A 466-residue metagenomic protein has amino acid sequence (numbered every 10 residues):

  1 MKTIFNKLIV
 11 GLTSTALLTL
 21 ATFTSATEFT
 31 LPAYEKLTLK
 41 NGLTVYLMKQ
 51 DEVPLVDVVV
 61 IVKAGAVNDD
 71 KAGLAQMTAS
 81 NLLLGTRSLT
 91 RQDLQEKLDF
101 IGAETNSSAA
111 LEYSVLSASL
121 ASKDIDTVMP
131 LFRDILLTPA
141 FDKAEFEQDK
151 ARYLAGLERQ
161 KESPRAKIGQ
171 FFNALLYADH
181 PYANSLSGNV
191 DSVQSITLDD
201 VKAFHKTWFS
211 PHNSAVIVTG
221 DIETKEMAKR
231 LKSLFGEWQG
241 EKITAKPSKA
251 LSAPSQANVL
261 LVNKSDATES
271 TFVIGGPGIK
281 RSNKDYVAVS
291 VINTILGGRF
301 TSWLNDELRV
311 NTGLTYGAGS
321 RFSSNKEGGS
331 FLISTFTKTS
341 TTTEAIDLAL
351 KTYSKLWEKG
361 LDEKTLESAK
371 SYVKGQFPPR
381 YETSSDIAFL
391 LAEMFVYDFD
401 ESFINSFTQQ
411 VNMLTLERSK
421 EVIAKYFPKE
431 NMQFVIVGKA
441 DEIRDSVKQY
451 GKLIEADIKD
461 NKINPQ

Functional and structural regions predicted by a protein language model:
M1-K7: Positively charged n-region of N-terminal signal peptides that target proteins for export
V10-A21: Bacterial N-terminal signal peptides
F23-E96, F100, E104, S117-L120 (+3 more regions): His/Glu-rich zincin catalytic helix
Y46-M48, V53-S80, R91-L137, K150 (+8 more regions): M16 family metallopeptidases and their MPP-like homologs
F146: Short glycine/Trp-rich loop-beta-loop segment that forms part of the substrate-binding cleft
Y153-Q160, L251-V262, Y372-F377: Short, conserved secondary-structure transition motifs
V193-D199: Short, charged, amphipathic alpha-helices and their helix-cap/turn boundaries
